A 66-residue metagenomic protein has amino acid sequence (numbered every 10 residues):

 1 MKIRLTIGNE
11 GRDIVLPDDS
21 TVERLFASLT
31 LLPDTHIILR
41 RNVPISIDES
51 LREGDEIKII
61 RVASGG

Functional and structural regions predicted by a protein language model:
M1-G65: Ubiquitin-like/PB1-type beta-grasp interaction modules and other compact soluble beta-rich domains
